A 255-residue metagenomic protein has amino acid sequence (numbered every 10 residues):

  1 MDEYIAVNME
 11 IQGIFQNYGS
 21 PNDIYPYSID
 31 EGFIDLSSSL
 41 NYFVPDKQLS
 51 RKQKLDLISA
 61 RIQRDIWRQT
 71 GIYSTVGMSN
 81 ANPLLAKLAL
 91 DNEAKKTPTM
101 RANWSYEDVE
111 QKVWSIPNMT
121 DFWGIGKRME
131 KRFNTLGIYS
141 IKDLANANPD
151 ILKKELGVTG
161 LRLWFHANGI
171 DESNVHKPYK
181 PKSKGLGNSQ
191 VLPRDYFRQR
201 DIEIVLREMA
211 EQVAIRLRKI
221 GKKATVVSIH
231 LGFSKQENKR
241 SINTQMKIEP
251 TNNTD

Functional and structural regions predicted by a protein language model:
M1-F165, I215: Gly/Gly-Pro- and Ser/Thr-rich, intrinsically disordered tail segments characteristic of DNA damage-repair and tolerance
D121, M129-D255: DNA-contacting surface of Y-family translesion DNA polymerases
